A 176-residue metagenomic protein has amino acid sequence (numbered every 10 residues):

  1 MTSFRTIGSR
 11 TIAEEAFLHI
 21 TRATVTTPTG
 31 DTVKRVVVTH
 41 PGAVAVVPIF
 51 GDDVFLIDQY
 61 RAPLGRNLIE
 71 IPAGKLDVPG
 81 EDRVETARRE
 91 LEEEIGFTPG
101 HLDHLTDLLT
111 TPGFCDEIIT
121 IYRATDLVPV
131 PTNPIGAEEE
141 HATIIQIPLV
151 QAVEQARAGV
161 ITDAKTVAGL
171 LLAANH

Functional and structural regions predicted by a protein language model:
M1-S9: N-terminal positively charged helical leader segments and presequences
F4, D31, N67, H104 (+4 more regions): Nudix hydrolase/Nudix homology domain
G8-A45, F50: Acidic, metal-coordinating catalytic segment for phosphate/diphosphate chemistry, firing primarily on the Nudix
H19, R61, E70-A73, E92 (+2 more regions): Active-site segment of metal-dependent pyrophosphate-handling enzymes, primarily the Nudix hydrolase catalytic core
R22-T24, P48, R123-T125, Q146-P148: Short, well-ordered beta-strand micro-motif
V44-R89, P131, E138-E139: Conserved Nudix-box catalytic region and its N-terminal flanking loop in Nudix hydrolases and closely related
